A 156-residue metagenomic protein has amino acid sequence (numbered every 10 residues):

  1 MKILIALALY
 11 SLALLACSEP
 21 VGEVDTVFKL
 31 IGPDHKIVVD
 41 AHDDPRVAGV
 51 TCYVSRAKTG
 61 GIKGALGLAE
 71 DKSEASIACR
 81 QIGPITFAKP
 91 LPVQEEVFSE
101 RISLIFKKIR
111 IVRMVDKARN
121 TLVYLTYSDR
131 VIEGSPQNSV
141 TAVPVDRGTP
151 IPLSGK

Functional and structural regions predicted by a protein language model:
M1-L4: Positively charged n-region of N-terminal signal peptides that target proteins for export
L15-A16: C-terminal motif of bacterial Sec signal peptides marking the signal peptidase cleavage site
E19-G61: N-terminal export/targeting and maturation segments
P20-K29, T59, S76, I82 (+2 more regions): Local beta-strand/beta-hairpin segments that build beta-sheet-rich folds
I37-A41, V50-C52, I111-R113, T121-T126: Broad, structure-driven detector of short, well-ordered beta-strand segments within folded domains
T51-K117: Mature extracytoplasmic domains of secretory-pathway proteins
R119-K156: C-terminal partner/receptor-binding element of secreted or periplasmic proteins
